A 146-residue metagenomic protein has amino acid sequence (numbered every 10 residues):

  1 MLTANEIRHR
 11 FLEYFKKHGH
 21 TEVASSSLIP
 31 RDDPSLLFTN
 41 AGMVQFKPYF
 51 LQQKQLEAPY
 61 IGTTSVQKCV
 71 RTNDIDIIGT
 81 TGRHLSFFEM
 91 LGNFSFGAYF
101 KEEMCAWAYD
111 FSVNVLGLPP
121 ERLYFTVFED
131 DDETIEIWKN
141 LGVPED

Functional and structural regions predicted by a protein language model:
M1-D146: Structured aminoacyl-transfer and RNA-binding surfaces used for tRNA recognition/handling in the translation apparatus
